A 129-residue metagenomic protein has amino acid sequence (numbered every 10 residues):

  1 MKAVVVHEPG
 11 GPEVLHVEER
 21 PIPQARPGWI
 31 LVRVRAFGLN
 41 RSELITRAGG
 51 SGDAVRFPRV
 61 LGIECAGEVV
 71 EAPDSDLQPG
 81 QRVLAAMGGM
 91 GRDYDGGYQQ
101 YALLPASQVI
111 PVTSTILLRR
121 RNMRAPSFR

Functional and structural regions predicted by a protein language model:
M1-K2: Extreme N-terminal starter segment of soluble prokaryotic enzymes
V5-E8, A48: Residue-level signal for short segments within beta-strands and strand-turn junctions of well-structured beta-sheet
P9, V70-S75, A106-V109, S114-T115: Short loop segments at secondary-structure junctions
G10-L15, R41-S42: Short N-terminal binding/cap micro-motifs at the start of the first secondary-structure element
V17-E19, A66-E68, R82, Y101-L103 (+1 more regions): Conserved hydrophobic/aromatic beta-strand scaffold that supports enzyme active sites
P21-G38, G50-M90: Glycine-rich beta-strand-centered segment in the early N-terminal region that forms part of a ligand/cofactor-binding
S42-A48: Cytochrome P450 core scaffold surrounding the K-helix E-X-X-R motif and the conserved "meander" helix-loop region
A86-R129: NAD(P)H dinucleotide-binding glycine-rich loop of Rossmann-like/cofactor-binding domains, especially the beta1-alpha1
